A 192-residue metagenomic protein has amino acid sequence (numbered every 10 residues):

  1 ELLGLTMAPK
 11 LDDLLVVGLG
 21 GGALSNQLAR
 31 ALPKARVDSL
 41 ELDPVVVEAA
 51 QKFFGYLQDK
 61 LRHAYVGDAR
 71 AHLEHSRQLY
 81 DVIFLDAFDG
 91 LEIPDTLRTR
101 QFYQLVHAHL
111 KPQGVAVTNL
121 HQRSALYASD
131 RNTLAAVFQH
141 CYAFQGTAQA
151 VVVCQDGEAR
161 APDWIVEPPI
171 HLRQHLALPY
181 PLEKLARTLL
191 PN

Functional and structural regions predicted by a protein language model:
E1-P112, H121, V137: The AdoMet/dcAdoMet-binding core of the Class I SAM-like
L24, V46, L126, A150 (+1 more regions): Short phosphate-engaging motifs
Y56-L57, L134, A161-P162: Short alpha-helix boundary/capping motifs
K111-Q113, G146-T147: Short gly/pro-enriched beta-turn/loop segments at secondary-structure junctions
A116-V117: A short hydrophobic/small-residue beta-strand
Q122-R123, T147: Residue-level "edge-of-site" marker
S124-V137: Short alpha-helix
F138-N192: Soluble small-group transferase modules, centered on the S-adenosyl donor enzyme superfamily
